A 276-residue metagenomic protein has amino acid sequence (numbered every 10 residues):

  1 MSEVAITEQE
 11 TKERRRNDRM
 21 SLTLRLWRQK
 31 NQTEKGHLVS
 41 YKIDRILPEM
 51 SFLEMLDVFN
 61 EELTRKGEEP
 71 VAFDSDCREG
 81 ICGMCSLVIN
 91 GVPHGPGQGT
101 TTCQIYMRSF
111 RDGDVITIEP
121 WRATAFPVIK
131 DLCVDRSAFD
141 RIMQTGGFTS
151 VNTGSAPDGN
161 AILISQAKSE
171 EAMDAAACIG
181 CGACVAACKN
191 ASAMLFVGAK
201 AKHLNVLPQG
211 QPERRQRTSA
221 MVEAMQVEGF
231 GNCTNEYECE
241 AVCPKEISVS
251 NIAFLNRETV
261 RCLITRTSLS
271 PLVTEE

Functional and structural regions predicted by a protein language model:
M1-R16: Short, Gly/Pro- and small/polar-rich lid/capping loops
R19-K42: Eukaryote-biased recognition of intrinsically disordered, low-complexity regulatory segments
V39-S51: Short, contiguous acidic and Ser/Thr-rich linear segments
M50-E69, I116-E276: Ferredoxin-type iron-sulfur electron-transfer modules in oxidoreductases and energy-metabolism complexes
E68-E69, M84, V88: Long, hydrophobic/aromatic-enriched structural stretches that serve as scaffold segments
A72-M84: Short, structured protein-protein interaction patches enriched in aromatics and acidic/basic residues, typified by
I89-I118: Glycine-rich phosphate/adenylate-binding loop and adjacent beta-alpha elements of nucleotide- or dinucleotide-binding
